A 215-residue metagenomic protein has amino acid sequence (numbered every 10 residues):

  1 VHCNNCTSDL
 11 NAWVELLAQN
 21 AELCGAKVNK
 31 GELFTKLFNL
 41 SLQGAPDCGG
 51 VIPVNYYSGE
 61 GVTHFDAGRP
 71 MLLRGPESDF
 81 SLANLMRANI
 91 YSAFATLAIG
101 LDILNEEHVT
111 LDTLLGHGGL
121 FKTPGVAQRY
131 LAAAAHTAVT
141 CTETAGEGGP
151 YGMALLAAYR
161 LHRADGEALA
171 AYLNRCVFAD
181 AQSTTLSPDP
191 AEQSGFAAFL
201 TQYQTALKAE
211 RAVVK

Functional and structural regions predicted by a protein language model:
V1-K215: Active-site core segments that coordinate phosphate-bearing ligands/cofactors across diverse enzyme families
